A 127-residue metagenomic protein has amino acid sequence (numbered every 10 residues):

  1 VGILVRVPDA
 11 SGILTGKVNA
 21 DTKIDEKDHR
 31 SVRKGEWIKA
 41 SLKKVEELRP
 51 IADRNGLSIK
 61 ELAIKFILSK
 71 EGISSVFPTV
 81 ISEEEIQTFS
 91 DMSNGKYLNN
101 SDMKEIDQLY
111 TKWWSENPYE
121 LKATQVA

Functional and structural regions predicted by a protein language model:
V1-E26: Aromatic-lined glycan-binding groove of carbohydrate-active enzymes
I3-R6, S74-T79: Hydrophobic faces of well-ordered beta-strands that scaffold small-molecule active sites in alpha/beta enzyme cores
P8, I81-E84: Alpha-helix/helix-capping structural signal
V18, W37-A40, P78: A generic short alpha-helical patch detector that favors 3-5-residue windows in or near N-terminal regions
E26-K43, E47-P50, R54, G72-I73 (+2 more regions): Terminal-tail/helix-coil boundary detector
L62: Glycine/threonine-rich phosphate-binding loop and adjacent beta-strand/alpha-helix elements that clamp
